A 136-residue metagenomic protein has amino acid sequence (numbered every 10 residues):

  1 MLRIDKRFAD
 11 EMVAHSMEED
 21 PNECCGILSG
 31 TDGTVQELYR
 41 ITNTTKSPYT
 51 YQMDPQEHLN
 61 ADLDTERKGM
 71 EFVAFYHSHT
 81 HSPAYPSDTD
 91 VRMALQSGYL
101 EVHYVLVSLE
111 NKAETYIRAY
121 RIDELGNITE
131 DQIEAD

Functional and structural regions predicted by a protein language model:
M1-F72, P83-D136: Conserved beta-strand-loop surface patch within small alpha/beta domains used for substrate/adaptor or ligand engagement
H77-H81: Histidine-centered divalent metal-coordination motifs
